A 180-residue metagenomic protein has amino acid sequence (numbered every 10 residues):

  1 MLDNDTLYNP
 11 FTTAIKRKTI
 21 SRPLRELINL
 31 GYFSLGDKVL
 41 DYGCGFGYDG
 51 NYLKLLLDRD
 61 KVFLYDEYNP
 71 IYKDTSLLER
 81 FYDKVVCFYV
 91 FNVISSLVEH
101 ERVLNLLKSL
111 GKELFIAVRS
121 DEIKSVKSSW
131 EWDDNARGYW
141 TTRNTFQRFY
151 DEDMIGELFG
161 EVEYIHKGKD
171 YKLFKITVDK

Functional and structural regions predicted by a protein language model:
M1-L78, F115-K180: Class I (Rossmann-like) S-adenosyl-L-methionine-dependent methyltransferase catalytic domain, capturing the SAM-binding
D37, D83, K112: Conserved acidic residues
E67-P70, F91, L107: Catalytic toxin/effector domains delivered as secreted proteins or via bacterial secretion systems
K73-T75, S95-E101: Active-site-adjacent loop/helix micro-motif of nuclease/hydrolase catalytic cores
S76-V85, V103: Helix-adjacent hinge/juxtasegments
D83-V98: A short SAM/SAH-binding and catalytic strip from SAM-dependent methyltransferases
F91, V103, S120: Flexible, active-site-proximal loop/turn residues at the rims of small-molecule/cofactor binding pockets and catalytic
E101-E113: A short glycine-rich, Lys/Arg-flanked "PGG" loop and its adjoining helix->strand segment in the class I
